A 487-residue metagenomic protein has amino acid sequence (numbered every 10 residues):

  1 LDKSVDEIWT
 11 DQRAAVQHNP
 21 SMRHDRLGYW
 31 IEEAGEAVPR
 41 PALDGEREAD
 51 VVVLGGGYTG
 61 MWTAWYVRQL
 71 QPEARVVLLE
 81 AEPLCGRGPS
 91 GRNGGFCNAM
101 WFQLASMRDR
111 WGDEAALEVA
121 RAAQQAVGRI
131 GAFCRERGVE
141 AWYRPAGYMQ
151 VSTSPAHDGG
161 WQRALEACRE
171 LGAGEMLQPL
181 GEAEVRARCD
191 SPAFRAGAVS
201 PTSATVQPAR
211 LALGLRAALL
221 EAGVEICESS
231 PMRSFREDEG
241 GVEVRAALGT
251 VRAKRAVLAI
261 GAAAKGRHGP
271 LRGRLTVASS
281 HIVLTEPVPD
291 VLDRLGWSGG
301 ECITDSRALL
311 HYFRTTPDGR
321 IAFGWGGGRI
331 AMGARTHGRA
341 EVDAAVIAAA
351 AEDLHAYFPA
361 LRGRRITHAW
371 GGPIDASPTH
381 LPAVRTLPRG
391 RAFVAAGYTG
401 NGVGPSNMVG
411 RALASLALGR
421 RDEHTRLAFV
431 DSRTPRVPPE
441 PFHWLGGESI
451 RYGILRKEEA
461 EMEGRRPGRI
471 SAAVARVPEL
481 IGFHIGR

Functional and structural regions predicted by a protein language model:
K3-V51, Q69-L70, A74-R75, F102: Extreme N-terminal leader/targeting segments of oxidoreductases
G55-T59: Glycine-rich Rossmann-fold phosphate-binding loop(s) that bind the pyrophosphate of adenine dinucleotide cofactors
Q69-R92: Glycine-rich FAD pyrophosphate-binding loop
R92-A122: Glycine-rich active-site loop/strand segments that organize a redox cofactor
G95-C97, E136-R144, M232-S234, E239-G241 (+3 more regions): Active-site substrate-recognition segment that forms the wall of the catalytic cavity or substrate channel
R110-A218: Rossmann-like flavin
A167, A193-K254: Helical element adjacent to the flavin cofactor pocket in flavoenzyme catalytic cores
L416-R451: Active-site-proximal substrate-binding core of FAD-dependent oxidoreductases
